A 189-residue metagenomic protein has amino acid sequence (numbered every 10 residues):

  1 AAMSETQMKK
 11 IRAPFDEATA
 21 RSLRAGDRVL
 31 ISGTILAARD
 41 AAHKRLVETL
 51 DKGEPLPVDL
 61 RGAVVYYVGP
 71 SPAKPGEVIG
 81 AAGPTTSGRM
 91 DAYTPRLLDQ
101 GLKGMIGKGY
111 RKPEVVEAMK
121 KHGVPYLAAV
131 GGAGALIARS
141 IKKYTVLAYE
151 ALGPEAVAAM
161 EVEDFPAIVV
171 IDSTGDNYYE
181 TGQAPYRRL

Functional and structural regions predicted by a protein language model:
A1-A2: Acidic, Ala/Val/Gly-enriched low-complexity intrinsically disordered segments
T6-F15: Short, structured beta-strand/loop micro-motifs enriched in basic residues and often containing a Trp
E17-S22: Short, surface-exposed secondary-structure edge patches
A37-F165: Feature captures the catalytic cores and cofactor-binding loops of soluble hydro-lyases/lyases that act on carboxylate
T94, V169-L189: Active-site/ligand-binding-proximal alpha/beta "capping" segment
